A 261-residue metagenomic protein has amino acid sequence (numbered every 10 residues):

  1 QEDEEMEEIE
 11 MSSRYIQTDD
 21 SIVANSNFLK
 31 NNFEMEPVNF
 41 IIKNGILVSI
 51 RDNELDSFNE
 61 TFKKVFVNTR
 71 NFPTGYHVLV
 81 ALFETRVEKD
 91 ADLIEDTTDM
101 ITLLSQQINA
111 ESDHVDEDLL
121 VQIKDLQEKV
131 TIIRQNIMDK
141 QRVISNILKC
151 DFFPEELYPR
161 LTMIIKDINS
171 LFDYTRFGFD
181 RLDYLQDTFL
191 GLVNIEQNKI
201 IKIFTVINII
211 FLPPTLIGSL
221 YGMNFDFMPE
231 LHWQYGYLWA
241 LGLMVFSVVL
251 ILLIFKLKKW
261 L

Functional and structural regions predicted by a protein language model:
Q1-D3, T74, E117, P213: General structural signal for secondary-structure boundaries
Q1-M6, V65: N-terminal pre-transmembrane cytosolic regions of membrane proteins
E4-E34: Extended, Lys/Arg-enriched charged tracts that mediate electrostatic binding to polyanionic substrates
S12-R14, D92, M138-D139, P229: Proline-rich low-complexity regions
I16-Q17, A91, N109, F225 (+2 more regions): Aromatic-residue hotspot detector
D19, N27-L192: Extended amphipathic alpha-helical scaffolding segments in membrane-proximal extra-membrane regions of membrane
N169-L261: Hydrophobic alpha-helical transmembrane segments and their immediately adjacent juxtamembrane loops
